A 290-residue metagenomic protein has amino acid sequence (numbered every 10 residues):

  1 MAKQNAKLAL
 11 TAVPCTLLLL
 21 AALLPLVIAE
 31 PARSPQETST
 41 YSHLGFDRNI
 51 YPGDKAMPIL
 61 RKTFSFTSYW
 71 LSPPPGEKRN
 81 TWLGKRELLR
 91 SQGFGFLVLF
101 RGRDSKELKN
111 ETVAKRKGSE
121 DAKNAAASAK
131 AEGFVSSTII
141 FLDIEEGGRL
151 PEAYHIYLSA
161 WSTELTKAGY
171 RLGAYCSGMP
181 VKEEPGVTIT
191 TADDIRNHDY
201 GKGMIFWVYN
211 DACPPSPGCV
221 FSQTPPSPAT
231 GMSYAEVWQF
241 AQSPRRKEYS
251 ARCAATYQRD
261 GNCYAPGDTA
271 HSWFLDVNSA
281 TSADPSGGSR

Functional and structural regions predicted by a protein language model:
N5-I28: Secretory targeting and sorting signals
S34-I50, M57, A192-R290: Functionally critical loop-and-helix segments that line ligand-binding/catalytic clefts of soluble enzyme domains
Q36-A168: Substrate-binding cleft of extracellular glycoside hydrolase catalytic domains
Y69, V98, A174, F206-V208: Structural beta-sheet core signal
R101, C176-P180, Q242: Acidic carboxylate-rich catalytic motifs and surrounding loops in phosphoryl-/glycosyl-chemistry enzymes
Y154, K182-R196: Active-site-adjacent substructure of cysteine-protease-like catalytic cores
A168-V187: Aromatic-lined carbohydrate-recognition surfaces of secreted/lumenal glycan-active proteins
